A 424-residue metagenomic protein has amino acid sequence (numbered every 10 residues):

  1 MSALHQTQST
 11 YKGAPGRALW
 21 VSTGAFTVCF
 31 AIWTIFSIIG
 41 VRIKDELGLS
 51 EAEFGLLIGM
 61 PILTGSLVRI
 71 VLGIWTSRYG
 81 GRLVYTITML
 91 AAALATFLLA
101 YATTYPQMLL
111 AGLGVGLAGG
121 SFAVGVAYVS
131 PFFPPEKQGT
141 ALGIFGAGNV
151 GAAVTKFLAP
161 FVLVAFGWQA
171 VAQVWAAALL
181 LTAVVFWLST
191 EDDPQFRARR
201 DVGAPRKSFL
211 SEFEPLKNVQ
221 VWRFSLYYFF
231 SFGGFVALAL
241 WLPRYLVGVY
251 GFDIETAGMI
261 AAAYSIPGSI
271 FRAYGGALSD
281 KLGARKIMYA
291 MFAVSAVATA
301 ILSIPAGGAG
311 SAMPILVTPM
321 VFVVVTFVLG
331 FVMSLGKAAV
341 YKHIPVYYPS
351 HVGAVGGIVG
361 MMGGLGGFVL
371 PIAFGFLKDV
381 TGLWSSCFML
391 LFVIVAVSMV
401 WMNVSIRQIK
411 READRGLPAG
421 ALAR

Functional and structural regions predicted by a protein language model:
T34, I62-I70, G120, A152-V154 (+2 more regions): Residue-level signature of mid-helix packing/kink "hotspots" within the transmembrane helices of 12-pass Major
F36-S37, V219-I270: Extracytoplasmic gate region of multi-pass secondary transporters
G48, G80, Y101-P106, P134 (+3 more regions): Helix-breaking motifs and short loop linkers at transmembrane-helix boundaries and internal kinks in secondary membrane
L67-P106: Conserved MFS/SLC helix-loop-helix module at the cytosolic interface between two early adjacent transmembrane helices
A111-G148: Cytoplasmic helix-loop-helix junction between adjacent transmembrane helices in 12-TM secondary transporters
I144-P194: Helix-loop-helix hairpin linking two adjacent transmembrane segments in secondary transporters
W187-F213, R411-G420: Flexible cytoplasmic inter-helical loops of multi-pass small-molecule transporters
R285-V340: C-terminal transmembrane helical hairpin of 12-TM major facilitator-type secondary transporters
